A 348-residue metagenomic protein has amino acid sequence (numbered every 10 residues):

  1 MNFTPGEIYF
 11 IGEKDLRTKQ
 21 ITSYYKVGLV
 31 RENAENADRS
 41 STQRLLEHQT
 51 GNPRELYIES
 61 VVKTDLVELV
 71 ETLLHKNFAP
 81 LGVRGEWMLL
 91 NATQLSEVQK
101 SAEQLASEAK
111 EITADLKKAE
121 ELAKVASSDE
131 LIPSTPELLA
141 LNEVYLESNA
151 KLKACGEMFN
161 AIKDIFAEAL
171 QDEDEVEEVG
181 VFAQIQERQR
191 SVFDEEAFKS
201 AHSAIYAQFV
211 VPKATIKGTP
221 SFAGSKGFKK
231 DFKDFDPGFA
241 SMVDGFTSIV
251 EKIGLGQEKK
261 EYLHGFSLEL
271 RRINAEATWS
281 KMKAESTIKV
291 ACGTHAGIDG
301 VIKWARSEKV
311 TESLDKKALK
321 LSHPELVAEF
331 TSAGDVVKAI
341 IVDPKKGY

Functional and structural regions predicted by a protein language model:
M1-Q171, V176-V179, V192-Q208, P212-P220 (+4 more regions): Non-catalytic accessory segments flanking enzymatic or RNA/DNA-binding domains
A140, T215, K283-A284, G347: Eukaryotic low-complexity, Ser/Thr/Pro- and acidic-rich intrinsically disordered regulatory regions
Y145, L152, F159, S267-L270 (+2 more regions): Heptad-repeat amphipathic alpha-helical coiled-coil interaction surface used for oligomerization/assembly
I162, F166, L263, S267-L270: Fold-core signature of tandem repeat domains
A183-I185, R306: Conserved catalytic/binding loops enriched for acidic/polar residues
A197-T215, T219, A223, V310-Y348: Acidic, glycine-rich two-metal-ion catalytic cores of nucleic acid-processing enzymes
W279-A305: Intrinsically disordered, low-complexity segments enriched in Gly and acidic/Ser/Thr residues that form flexible
